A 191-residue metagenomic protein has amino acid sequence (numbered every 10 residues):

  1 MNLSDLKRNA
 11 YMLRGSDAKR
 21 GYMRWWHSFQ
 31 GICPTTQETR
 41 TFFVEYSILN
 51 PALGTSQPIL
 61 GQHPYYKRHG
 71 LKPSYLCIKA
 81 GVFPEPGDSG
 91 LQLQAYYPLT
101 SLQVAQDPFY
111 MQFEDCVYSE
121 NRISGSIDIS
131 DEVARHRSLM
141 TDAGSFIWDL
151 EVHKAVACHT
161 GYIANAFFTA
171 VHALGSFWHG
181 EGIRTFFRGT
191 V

Functional and structural regions predicted by a protein language model:
M1-V191: Targeting-peptide/extracellular-domain and disordered-appendage signature
